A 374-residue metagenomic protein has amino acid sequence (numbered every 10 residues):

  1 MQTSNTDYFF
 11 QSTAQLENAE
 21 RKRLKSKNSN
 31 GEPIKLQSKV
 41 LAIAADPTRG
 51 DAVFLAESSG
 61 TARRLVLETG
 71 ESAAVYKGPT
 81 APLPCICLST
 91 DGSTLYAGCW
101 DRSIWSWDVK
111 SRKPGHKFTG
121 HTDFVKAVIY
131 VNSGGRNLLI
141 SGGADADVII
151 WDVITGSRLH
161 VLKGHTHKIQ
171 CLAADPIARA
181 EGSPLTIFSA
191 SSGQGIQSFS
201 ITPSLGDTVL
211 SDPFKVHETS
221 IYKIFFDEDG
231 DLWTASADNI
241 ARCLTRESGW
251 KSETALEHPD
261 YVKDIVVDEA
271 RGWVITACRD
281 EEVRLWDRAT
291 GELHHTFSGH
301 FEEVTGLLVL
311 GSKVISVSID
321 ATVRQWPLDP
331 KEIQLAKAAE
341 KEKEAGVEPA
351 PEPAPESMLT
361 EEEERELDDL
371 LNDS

Functional and structural regions predicted by a protein language model:
M1-L24, Y261, E292-T296, F301-S374: Terminal intrinsically disordered, low-complexity extensions flanking WD-repeat/beta-propeller proteins
F10-K39, T69: A short helix->beta-strand "capping" segment at the edge of beta-propeller domains
N30, K39, R49, S72 (+15 more regions): WD40/WD-repeat beta-propeller blade-loop signature
P33-V40, Y76-L83, F118-V125, K163-I169 (+5 more regions): WD40/WD-repeat beta-propeller blade N-cap
I43-G50, T69, I86-S93, S111 (+11 more regions): Loop/turn segments within WD40 beta-propeller blades
G50-F54, A74, G92-Y96, W105 (+13 more regions): Structural hallmark of WD40 beta-propellers
S59-R63, A81, D101-W105, D123-K126 (+9 more regions): Short coil/turn segments within WD40 beta-propeller repeats
L67-G70, V109-R112, V153-G156, I201-L205 (+3 more regions): Short loop/turn segments that connect beta-strands within beta-propeller blades
